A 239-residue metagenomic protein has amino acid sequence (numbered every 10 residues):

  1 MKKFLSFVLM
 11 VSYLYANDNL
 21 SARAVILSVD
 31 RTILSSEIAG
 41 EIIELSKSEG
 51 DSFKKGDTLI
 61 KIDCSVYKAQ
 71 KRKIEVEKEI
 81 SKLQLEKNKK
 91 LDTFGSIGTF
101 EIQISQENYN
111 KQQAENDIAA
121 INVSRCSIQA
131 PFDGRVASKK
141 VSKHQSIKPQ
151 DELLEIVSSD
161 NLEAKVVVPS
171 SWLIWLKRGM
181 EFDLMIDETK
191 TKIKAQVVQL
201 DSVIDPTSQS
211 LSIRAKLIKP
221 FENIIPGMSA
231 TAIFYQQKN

Functional and structural regions predicted by a protein language model:
F4-Y13: Sec-dependent N-terminal signal peptides
N17-S21, Q129-A130, M185-K194: Short coil-to-beta-strand transition motifs
L20-E37, A114-P131, I156, V198-D205: Short beta-strand-turn/beta-hairpin segments enriched in glycine/proline and small hydrophobics that form edge-strand
V25, A39, I43-S46, S52-T58 (+3 more regions): Surface-exposed patches in structured soluble domains
A39-K82: N-terminal, post-signal-peptide region of Sec/Tat-exported proteins
V66-I121, K139, A164, S208 (+1 more regions): Alpha-helical coiled-coil segments
A137-S138, K192-N239: Structural microfeature recognizing short secondary-structure transition sites
S159, M180-K194, E222: Low-complexity, intrinsically disordered, polar/proline/glycine/glutamine-rich protein-protein interaction regions
